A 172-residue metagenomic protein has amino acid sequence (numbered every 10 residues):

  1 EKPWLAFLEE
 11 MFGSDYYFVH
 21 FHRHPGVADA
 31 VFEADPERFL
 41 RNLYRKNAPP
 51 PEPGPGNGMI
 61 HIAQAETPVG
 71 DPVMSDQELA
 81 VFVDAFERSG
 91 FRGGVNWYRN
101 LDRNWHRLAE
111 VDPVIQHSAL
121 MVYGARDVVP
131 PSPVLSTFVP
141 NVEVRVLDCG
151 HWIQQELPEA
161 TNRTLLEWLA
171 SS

Functional and structural regions predicted by a protein language model:
E1-V142, S171: Flexible "cap/lid" subdomain of the alpha/beta-hydrolase fold that forms the substrate-access gate
V142-S172: Catalytic active-site module of serine/aspartate enzymes centered on a nucleophile-bearing elbow/loop
